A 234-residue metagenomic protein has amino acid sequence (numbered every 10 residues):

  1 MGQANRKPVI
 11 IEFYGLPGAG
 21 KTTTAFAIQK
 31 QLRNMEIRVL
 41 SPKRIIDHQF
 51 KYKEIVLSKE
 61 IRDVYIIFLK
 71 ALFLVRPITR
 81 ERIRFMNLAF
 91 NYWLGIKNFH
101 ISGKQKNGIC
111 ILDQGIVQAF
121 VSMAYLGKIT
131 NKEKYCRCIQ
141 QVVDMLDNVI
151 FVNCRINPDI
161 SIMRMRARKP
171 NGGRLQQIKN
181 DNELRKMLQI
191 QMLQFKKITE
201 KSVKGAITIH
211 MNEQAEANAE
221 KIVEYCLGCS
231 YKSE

Functional and structural regions predicted by a protein language model:
F13: Hydrophobic anchor at the beta1->P-loop junction of P-loop NTPases
G18: Walker A (P-loop) phosphate-binding loop of P-loop NTPases
K21: Conserved lysine of the Walker
T24: Hydrophobic positions on the alpha1 helix immediately C-terminal to the Walker A/P-loop
M35-K51: Short beta-strand-centered segment that lines the nucleotide-binding/catalytic pocket of NTP-utilizing
I46-G127: ATP-dependent small-molecule kinase phosphotransfer cores that center on conserved nucleotide phosphate-binding segments
L112-G115, M145-R168: Conserved phosphate-donor/acceptor-positioning beta-strand/loop module used by diverse small-molecule
I162-E234: NTP-dependent small-molecule kinase module
